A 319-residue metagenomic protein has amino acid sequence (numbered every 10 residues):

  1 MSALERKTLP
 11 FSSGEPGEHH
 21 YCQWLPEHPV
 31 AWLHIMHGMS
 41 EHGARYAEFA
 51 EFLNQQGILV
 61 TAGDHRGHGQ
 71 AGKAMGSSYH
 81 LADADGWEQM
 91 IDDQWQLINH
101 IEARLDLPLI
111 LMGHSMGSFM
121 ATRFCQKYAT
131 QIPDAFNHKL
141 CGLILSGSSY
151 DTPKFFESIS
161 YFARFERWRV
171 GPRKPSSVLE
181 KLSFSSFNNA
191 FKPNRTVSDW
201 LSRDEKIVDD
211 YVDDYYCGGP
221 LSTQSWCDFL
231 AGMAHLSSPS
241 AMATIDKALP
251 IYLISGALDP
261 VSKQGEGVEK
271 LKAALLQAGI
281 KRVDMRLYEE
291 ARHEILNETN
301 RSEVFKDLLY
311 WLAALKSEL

Functional and structural regions predicted by a protein language model:
M1-P26: N-terminal cap/lid segment of alpha/beta-hydrolase-fold proteins
V30, M36-E41, S115-M116, A257-L258: Active-site glycine-rich loops that stabilize anionic/oxyanionic intermediates across multiple enzyme folds
R45-G76: Conserved alpha/beta-hydrolase
A82-E102: Alpha/beta-hydrolase active-site loop
R104-S115: Alpha/beta-hydrolase fold nucleophile elbow
A121-Y216: Alpha/beta-hydrolase-fold enzymes
L253-S255: Short beta-strand/loop motif that positions the catalytic acidic residue of the alpha/beta-hydrolase fold
L276-L319: Catalytic active-site module of serine/aspartate enzymes centered on a nucleophile-bearing elbow/loop
